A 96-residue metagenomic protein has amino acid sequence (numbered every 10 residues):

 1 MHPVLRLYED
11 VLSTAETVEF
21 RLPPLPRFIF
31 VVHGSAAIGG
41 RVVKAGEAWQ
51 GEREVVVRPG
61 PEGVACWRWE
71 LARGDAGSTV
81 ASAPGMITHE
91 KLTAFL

Functional and structural regions predicted by a protein language model:
M1-L96: Jelly-roll (double-stranded beta-helix
